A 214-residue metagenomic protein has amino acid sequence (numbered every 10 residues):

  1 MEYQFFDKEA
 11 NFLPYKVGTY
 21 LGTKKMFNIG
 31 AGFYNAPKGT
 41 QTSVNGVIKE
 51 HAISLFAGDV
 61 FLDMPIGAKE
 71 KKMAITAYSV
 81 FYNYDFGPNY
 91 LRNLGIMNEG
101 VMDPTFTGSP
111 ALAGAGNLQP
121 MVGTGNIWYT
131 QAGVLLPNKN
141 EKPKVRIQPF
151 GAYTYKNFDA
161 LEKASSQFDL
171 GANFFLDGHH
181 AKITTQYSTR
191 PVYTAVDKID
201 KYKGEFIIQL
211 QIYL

Functional and structural regions predicted by a protein language model:
M1-K8, Y202-L214: Outer-membrane beta-barrel "beta-signal"
E2, D59-F61, Q131-G133, G171-N173 (+1 more regions): Outer-membrane beta-barrel architecture
F5, F33-P37, M64, F81-G87 (+5 more regions): Transmembrane beta-strands of outer-membrane beta-barrel pores
D7-F27, I66-I75, P137-I147, D177-A181: Short loop/turn motifs that connect adjacent beta-strands in outer-membrane beta-barrel proteins
K25, A52-G58, T124-W128, A164-F168 (+1 more regions): Residues that define the transmembrane beta-barrel architecture of outer-membrane proteins
K25-A31, M73-S79, T130, I147-G151 (+3 more regions): Transmembrane beta-strands of outer-membrane beta-barrel proteins
Q41-T42, P88-P120, T194-D200: Solvent-exposed loop segments that connect transmembrane elements
T107, G114-T184: Outer membrane beta-barrel transmembrane domains
